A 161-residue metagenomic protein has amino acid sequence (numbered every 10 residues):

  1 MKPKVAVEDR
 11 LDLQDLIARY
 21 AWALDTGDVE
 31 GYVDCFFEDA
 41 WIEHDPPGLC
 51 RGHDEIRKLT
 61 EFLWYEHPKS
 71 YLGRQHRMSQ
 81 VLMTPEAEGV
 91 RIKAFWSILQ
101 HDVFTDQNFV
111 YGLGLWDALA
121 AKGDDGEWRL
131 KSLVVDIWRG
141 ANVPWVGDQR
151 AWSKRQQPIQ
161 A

Functional and structural regions predicted by a protein language model:
M1-T26, E30-C35: Short, low-complexity N-terminal intrinsically disordered segments enriched in polar/charged residues
P3, V7, C50, Q107: Charge-dense, low-complexity intrinsically disordered segments
A18, W22, P46, D106: Short, charged/polar micro-motifs that form catalytic or ligand-binding hotspots
V29-S97: A solvent-exposed, acidic/Ser-Thr-rich amphipathic alpha-helical stretch
E66-G73, Q80-A161: A beta-strand edge to alpha-helix "cap/lid" segment located at domain peripheries
